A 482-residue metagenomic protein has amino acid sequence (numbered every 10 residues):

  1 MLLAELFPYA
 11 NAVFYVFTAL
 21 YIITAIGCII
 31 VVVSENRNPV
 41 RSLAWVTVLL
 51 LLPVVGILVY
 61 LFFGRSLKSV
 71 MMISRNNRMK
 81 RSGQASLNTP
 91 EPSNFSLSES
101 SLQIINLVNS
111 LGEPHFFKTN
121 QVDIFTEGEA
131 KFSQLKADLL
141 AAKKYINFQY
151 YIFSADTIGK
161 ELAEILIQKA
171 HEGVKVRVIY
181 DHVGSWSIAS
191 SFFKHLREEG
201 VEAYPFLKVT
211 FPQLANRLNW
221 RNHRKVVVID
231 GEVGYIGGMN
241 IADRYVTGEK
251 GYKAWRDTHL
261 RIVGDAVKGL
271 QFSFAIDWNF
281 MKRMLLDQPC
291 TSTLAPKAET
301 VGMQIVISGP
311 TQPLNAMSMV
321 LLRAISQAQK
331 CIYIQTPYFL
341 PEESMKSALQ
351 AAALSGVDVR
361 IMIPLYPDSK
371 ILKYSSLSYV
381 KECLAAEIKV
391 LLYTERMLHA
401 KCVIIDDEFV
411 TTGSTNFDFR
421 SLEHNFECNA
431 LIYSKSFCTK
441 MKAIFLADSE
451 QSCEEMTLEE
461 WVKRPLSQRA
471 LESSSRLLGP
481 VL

Functional and structural regions predicted by a protein language model:
M1-M319, R323, Q327, A351 (+6 more regions): N-terminal localization/anchoring segments of enzymes in phospholipid and broader phosphate metabolism
A328-K330, Y338-R360, P364-S369: Helical hairpin unit composed of two closely spaced alpha helices linked by a short loop
I334-T336, Y393, T412-G413: Thr-Gly-centered strand-to-loop micro-motif
E343-K346, K373-S375, I404-E408, E423: Histidine/acidic-residue-rich catalytic or RNA/ligand-binding cores of hydrolases and nuclease-related proteins
S355, V359-I405: A beta-strand-loop signature enriched in Asp, Gly, Thr, and Trp that corresponds to the sialidase/neuraminidase Asp-box
